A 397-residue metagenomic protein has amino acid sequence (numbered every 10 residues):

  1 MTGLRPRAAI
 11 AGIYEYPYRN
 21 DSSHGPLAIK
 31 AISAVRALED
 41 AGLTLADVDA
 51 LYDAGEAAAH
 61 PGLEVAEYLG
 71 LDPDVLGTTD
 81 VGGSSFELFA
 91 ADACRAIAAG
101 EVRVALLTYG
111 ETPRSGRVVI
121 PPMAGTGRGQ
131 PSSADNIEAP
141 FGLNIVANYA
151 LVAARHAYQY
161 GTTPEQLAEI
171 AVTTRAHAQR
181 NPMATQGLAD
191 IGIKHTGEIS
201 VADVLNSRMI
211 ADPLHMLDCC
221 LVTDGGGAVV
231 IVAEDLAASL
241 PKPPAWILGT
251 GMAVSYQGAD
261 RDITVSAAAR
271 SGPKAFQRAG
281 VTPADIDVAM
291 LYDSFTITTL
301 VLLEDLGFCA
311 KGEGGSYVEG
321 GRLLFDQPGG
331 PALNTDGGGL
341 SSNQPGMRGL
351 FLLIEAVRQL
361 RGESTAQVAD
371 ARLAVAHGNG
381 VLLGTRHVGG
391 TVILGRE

Functional and structural regions predicted by a protein language model:
M1-S23, D135, E169-I170, R208-R270 (+7 more regions): Condensing-enzyme catalytic core mediating Claisen C-C bond formation in acyl metabolism
M1-S85, D92, A96, V152-Q166 (+7 more regions): Conserved active-site "lid/cap" helical segment
L4, A54-N148, I191-L221, T250 (+2 more regions): Conserved catalytic cysteine-centered active-site region of acyl-thioester-dependent Claisen-condensing enzymes
I10, L45-A54, V75-G77, A105-G110 (+6 more regions): Beta-strand segments within the central parallel beta-sheet cores of soluble alpha/beta enzyme folds
S22-S23, G116-P121, Q179-M183, A259 (+3 more regions): Short acidic, glycine/serine/threonine-rich loops at helix termini
A57-Y68, A259-I263, D293-G315, G329 (+1 more regions): Short glycine/threonine-rich loop-to-helix capping motif typified by GTGT followed within a few residues by an Asp-Pro
V81-E111, V146-G187, V229-D235, N343-S364: Active-site-proximal alpha-helical scaffold in enzymes
V265, A269, P273-I297, D305-F308 (+1 more regions): Extended C-terminal subregions enriched in glycine
